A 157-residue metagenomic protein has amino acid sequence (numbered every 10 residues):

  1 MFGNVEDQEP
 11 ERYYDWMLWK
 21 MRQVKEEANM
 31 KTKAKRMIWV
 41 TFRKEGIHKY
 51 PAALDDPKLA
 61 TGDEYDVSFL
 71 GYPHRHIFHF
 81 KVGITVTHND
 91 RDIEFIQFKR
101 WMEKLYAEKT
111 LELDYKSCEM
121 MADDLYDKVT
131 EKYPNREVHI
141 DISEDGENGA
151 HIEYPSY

Functional and structural regions predicted by a protein language model:
M1-G3, M30: Accessible peptide chain termini
F2, Y13-Y14: Aromatic (phenylalanine/tyrosine) cluster motif
Y14, M21-Y157: Charge-rich, low-complexity N-terminal segments
